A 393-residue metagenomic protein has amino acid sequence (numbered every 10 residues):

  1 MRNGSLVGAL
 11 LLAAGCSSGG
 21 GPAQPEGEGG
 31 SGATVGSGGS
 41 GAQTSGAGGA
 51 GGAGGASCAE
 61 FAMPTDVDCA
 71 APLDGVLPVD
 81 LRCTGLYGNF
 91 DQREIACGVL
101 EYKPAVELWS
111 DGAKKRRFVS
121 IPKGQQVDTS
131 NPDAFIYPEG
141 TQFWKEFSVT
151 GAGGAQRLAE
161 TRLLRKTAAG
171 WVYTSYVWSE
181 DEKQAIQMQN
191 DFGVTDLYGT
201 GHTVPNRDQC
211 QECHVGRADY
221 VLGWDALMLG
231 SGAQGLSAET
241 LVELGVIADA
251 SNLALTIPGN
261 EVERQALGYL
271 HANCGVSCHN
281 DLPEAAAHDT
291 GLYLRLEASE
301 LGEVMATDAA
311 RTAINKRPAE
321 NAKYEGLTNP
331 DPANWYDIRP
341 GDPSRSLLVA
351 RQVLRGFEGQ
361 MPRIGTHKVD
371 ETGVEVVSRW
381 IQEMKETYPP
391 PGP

Functional and structural regions predicted by a protein language model:
M1-N3, V7-M63, G392-P393: Ser/Thr-rich, Pro/Gly/Ala-heavy low-complexity intrinsically disordered linkers and tails of secreted extracellular
G39, G49-G52, G140, G341 (+1 more regions): Glycine-centered flexibility sites
S57-A70, A134, G153-G326, P330-P393: Sequence context surrounding c-type heme c attachment/ligation sites in exported
F61-N131, Y137-E139, W144-G151, R157-M188: Conserved small-residue
